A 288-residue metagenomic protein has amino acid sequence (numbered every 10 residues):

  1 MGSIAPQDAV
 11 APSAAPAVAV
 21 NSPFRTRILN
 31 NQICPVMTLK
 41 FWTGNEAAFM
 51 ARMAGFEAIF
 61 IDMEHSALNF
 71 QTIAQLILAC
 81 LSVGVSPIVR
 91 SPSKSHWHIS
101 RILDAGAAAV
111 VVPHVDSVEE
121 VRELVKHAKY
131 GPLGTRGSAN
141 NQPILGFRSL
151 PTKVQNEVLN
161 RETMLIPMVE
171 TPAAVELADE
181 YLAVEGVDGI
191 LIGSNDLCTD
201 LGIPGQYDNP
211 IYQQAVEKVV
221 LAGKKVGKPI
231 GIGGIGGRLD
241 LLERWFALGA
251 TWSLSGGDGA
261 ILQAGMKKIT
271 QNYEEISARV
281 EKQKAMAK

Functional and structural regions predicted by a protein language model:
M1-K288: Expand to "…catalyze enediolate/carbanion chemistry for C-C bond making/breaking, isomerization, decarboxylation
